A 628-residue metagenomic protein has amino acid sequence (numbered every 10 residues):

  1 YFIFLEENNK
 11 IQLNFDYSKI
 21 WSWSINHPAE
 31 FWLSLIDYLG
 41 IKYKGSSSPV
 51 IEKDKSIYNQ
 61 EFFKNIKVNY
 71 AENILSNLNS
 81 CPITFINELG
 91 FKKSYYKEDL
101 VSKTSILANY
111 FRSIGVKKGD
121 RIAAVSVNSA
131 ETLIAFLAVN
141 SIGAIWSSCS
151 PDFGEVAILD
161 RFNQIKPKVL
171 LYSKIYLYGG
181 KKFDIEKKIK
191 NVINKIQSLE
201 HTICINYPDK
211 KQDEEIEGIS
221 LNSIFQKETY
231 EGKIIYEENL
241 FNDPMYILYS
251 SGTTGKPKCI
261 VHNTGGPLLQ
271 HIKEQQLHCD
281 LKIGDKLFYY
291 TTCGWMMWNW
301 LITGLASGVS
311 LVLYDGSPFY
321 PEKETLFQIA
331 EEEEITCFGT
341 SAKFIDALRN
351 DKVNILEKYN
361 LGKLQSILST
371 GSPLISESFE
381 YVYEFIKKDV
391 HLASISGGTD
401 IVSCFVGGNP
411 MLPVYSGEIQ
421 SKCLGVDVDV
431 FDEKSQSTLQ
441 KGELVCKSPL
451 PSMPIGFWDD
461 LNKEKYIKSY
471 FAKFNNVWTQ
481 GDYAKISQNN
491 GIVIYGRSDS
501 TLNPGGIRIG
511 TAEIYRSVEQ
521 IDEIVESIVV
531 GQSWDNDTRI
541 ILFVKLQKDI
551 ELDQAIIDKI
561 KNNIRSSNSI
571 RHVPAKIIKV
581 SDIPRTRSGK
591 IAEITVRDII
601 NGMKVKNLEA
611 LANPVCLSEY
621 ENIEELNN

Functional and structural regions predicted by a protein language model:
C81, I203-C204, E215-Y249, K256 (+3 more regions): Conserved pre-ATP/AMP-binding loop-to-beta segment of ANL
Y110-L159, K286-T292: Conserved AMP-binding/adenylate-forming
A124, F153-K174, I189, F319 (+8 more regions): AMP-binding/adenylate-forming catalytic core of the ANL superfamily
V127, V169-K188, D209, T292 (+4 more regions): Adenylate-forming
S141-S223, E333-E334, S341-A342: Structural core segment of the AMP-binding/adenylate-forming
H201, I528-S533, I541-L542, K561-N628: Conserved C-terminal "lid"/linker of ANL adenylate-forming enzymes
G266-K286, M296-T336, D351: Conserved AMP-binding/adenylation subdomain of ANL enzymes
L277, Q365-G491, S498-T501, I514: Conserved AMP-binding/adenylate-forming
